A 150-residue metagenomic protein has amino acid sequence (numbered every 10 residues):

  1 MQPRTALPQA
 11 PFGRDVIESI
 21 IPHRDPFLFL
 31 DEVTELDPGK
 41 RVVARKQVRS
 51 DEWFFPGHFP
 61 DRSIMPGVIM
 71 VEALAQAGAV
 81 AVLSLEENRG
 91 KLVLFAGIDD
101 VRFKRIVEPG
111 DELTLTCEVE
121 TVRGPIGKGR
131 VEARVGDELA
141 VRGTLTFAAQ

Functional and structural regions predicted by a protein language model:
M1-T34: Flexible, low-complexity linker/boundary loops enriched in proline and small hydrophobic residues that flank enzymatic
Q2-P11, G78-T114, R142, A148: Hydrophobic beta-strand-centered segment that forms part of the acyl-chain substrate-binding groove
P3-Q9, P38-G39, V43, I106-D111 (+1 more regions): HotDog/MaoC-like acyl-thioester-processing domains
E18, D61, F103-R105: Beta-strand-rich interaction surfaces with strong enrichment in secreted/lumenal proteins
D25-M65: Catalytic strand-loop segment that frames the active site of acyl-thioester-processing enzymes
L30-D31, I98, K128, R142: Hydrophobic residues on conserved beta-strands that form the core of alpha/beta folds
D31-T34, D99, K104, T116-E120: Conserved positions in beta-strands of structured domains
V33, I64-R89: Active-site helix/loop of acyl-thioester processing domains in fatty-acid/polyketide metabolism, spanning hotdog-fold
